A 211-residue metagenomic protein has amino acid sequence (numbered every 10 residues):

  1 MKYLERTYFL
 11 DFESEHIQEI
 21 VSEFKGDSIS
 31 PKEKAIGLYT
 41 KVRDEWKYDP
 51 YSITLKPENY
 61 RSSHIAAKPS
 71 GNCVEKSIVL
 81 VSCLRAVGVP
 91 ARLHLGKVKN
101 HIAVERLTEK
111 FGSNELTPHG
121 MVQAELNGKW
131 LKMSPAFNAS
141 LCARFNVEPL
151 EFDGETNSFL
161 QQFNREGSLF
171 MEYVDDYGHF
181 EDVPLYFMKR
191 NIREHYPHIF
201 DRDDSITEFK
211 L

Functional and structural regions predicted by a protein language model:
M1-K68: Secondary-structure boundary elements
F9, V98-L211: His-Asp-centered catalytic microenvironments across diverse enzyme cores, prominently the transglutaminase-like
E23, S52-T54, G71-N72, A139-A143 (+1 more regions): A generic structural micro-environment signature that highlights single residues at secondary-structure boundaries
S28-T40, G71-P90, N157, D204-K210: Short secondary-structure boundary segments
Y39-G71, E181-D182, K189-L211: Long, low-complexity, intrinsically disordered polar/charged segments
K41, H94, S134: A cross-family glycoside hydrolase active-site/sugar-binding cleft signature
P50-P118: Active-site neighborhood of thiol-dependent amide/isopeptide-bond enzymes
